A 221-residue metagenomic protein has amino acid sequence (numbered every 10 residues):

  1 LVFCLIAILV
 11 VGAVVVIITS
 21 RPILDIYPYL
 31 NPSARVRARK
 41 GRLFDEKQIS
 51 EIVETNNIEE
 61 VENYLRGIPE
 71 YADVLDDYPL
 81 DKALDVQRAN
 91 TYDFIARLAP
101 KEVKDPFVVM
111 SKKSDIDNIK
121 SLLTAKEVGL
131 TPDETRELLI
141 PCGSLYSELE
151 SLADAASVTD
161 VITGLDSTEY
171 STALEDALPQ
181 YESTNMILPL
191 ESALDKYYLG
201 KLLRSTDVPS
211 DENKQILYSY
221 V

Functional and structural regions predicted by a protein language model:
L1-V221: N-terminal domain-start signal
